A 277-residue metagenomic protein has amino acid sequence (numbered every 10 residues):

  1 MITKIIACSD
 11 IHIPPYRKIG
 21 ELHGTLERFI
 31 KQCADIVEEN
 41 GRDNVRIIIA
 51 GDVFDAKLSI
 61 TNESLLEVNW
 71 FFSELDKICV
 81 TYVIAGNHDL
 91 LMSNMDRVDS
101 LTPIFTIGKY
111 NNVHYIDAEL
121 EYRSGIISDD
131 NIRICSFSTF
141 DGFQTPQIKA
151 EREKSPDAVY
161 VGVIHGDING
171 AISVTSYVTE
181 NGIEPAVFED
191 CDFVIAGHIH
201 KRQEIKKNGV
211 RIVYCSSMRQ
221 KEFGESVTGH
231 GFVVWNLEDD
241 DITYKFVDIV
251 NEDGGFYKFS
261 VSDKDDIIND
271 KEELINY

Functional and structural regions predicted by a protein language model:
M1-F71, K154-P156: N-terminal active-site segment of His-dependent metallophosphoesterases
I2-T3, D43-V45, C79, A158-V159 (+2 more regions): Short coil/turn segments at beta-strand junctions that form active-site/ligand-binding loops
T3, A56-V213: His/Asp/Glu-rich metal-coordinating catalytic cores of metallo-dependent phosphodiesterases/hydrolases acting on
D10, D52, G86, H165 (+1 more regions): Cofactor-binding loop segments of dinucleotide-utilizing enzymes, especially the Rossmann-like FAD- and NAD(P)+-binding
I13, V53-D55, H88-M92, R219-Q220: Short histidine/acidic/glycine/proline-rich micro-motifs that form metal- and phosphate-coordinating active-site loops
P15-G24, D55-K57, N131-S138, N251-N269: Acidic/glycine-enriched edge-of-secondary-structure segments
A34-R46, T106-N111, E121-Y122, I126-D130 (+3 more regions): Intrinsically disordered, low-complexity coil segments
R123-S128, V210-Y277: Binuclear metal-dependent phosphoesterase catalytic core
